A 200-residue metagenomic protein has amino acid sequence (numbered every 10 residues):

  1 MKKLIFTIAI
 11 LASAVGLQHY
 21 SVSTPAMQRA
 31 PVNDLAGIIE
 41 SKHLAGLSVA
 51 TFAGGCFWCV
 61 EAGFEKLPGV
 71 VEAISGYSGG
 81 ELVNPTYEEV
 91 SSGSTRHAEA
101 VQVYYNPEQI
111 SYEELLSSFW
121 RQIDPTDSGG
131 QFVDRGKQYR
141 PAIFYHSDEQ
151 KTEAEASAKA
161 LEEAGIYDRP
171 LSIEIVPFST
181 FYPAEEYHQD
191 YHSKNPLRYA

Functional and structural regions predicted by a protein language model:
K2-A200: Flexible coil/turn and secondary-structure edge motifs
